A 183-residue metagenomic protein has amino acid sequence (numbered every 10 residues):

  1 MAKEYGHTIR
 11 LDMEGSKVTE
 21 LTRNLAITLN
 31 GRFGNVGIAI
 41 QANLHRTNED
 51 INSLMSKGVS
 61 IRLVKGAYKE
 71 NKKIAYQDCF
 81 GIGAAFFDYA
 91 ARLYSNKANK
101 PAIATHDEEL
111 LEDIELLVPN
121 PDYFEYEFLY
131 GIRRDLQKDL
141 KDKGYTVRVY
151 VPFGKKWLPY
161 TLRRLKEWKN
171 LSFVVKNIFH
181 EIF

Functional and structural regions predicted by a protein language model:
M1-F183: Positively charged, amphipathic and often flexible ligand-engagement surfaces
